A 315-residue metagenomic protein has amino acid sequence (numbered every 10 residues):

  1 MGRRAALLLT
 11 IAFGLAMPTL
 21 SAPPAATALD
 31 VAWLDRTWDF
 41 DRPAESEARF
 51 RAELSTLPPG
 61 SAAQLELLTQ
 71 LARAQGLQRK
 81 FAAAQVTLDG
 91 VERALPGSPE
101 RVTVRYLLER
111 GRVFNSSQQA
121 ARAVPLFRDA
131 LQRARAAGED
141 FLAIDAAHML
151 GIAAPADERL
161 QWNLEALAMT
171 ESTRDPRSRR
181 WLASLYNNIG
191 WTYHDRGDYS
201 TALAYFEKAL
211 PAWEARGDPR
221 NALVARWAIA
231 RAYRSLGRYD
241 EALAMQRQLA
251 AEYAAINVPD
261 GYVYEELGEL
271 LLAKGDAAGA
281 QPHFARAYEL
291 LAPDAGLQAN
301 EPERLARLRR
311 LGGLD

Functional and structural regions predicted by a protein language model:
P23-Q70: N-terminal leader/linker segments that initiate helical-solenoid repeat arrays
A32-D39, L68-R79, R105-Q118, L142-A156 (+4 more regions): Tandem amphipathic alpha-helical repeat scaffolds
L54-S55, D89-P96, D129-R135, L167-R174 (+3 more regions): Amphipathic alpha-helical segments of tetratricopeptide repeats
P59, S98, G138, R174-R177 (+3 more regions): Structural signature of alpha-solenoid helical repeat scaffolds
A62, R101, F141, R177-R180 (+2 more regions): Residue signature of alpha-solenoid helical repeat architecture, marking inter-repeat boundaries and helix-start
P293-D315: Terminal, low-structured helical/coil segments at or just beyond the last alpha-helical repeat
